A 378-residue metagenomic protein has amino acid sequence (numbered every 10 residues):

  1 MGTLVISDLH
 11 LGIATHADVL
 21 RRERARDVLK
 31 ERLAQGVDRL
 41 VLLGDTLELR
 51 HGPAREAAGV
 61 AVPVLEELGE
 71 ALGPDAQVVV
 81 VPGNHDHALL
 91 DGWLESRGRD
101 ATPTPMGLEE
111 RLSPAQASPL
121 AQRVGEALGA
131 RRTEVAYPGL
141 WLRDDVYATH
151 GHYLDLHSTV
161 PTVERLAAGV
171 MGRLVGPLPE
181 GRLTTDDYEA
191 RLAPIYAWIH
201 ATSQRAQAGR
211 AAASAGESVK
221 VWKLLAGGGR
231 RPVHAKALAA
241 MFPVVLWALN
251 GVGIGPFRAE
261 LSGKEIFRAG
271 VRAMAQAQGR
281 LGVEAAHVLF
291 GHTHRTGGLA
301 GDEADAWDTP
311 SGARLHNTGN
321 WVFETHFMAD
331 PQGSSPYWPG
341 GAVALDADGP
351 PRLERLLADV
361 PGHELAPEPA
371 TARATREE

Functional and structural regions predicted by a protein language model:
M1-E378: Extended recognition/assembly regions associated with phosphoester-bond processing machinery
